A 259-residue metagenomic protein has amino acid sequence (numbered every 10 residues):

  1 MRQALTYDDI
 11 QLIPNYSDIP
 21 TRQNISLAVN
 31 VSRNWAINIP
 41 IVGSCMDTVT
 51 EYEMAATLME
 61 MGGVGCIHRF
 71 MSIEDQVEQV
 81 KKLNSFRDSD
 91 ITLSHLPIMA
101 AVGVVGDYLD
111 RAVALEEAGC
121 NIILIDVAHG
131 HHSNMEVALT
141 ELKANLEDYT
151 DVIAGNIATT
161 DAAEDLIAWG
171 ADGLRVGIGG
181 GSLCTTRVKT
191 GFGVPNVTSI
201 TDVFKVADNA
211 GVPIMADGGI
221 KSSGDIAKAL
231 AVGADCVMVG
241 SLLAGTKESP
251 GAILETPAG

Functional and structural regions predicted by a protein language model:
M1-I41, I73: An N-cap/entry alpha-helix motif that binds or orients negatively charged groups
A4, I10, V49-D217, K221-P257: Alpha/beta enzyme core
N24-I25, V29-N34, I39-I67: N-terminal cofactor/phosphate-binding cores enriched in small/glycine residues, especially glycine-rich loops such as
